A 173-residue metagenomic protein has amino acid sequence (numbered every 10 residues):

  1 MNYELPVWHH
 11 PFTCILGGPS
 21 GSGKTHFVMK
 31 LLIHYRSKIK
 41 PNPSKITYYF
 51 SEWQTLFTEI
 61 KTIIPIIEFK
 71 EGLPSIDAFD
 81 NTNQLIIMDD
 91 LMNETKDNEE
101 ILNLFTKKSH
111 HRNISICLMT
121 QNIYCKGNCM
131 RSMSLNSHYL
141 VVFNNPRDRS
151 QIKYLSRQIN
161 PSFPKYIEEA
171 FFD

Functional and structural regions predicted by a protein language model:
M1-W8: Pre-Walker A adenine-sensing motif
F12-S37, P41, S51-T55, P65-Y166: Conserved P-loop NTPase motor cores
I46: An amphipathic, basic-hydrophobic helix/alpha-beta surface used to engage anionic, phosphate-rich ligands or surfaces
I167-D173: Short, intrinsically disordered, charge-balanced linker/junction segments flanking boundaries in proteins
